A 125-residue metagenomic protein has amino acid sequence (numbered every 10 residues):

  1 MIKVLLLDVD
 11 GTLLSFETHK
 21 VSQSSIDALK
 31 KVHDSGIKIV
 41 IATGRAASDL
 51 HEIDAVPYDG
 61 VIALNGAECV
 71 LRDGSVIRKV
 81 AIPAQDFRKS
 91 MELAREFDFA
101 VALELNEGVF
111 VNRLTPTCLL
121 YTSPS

Functional and structural regions predicted by a protein language model:
M1-K3, Y58: Short loop/turn microsegments at loop-to-beta-strand junctions
K3-F16: Asp-based phosphoryl-transfer active-site loop
F16-T18, R78-K79: A generic structural signal for short
T18, Q23-A28: N-terminal polybasic phosphate/anion-binding patch
I26-T117: Active-site phosphate-binding/coordination module
Y121-S125: Conserved small/polar residues in nucleotide/adenosyl-binding loops
